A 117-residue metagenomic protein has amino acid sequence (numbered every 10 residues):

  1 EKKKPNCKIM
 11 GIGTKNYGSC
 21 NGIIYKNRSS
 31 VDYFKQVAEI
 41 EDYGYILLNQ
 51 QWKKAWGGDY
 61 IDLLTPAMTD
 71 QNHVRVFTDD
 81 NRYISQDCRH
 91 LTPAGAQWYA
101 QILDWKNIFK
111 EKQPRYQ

Functional and structural regions predicted by a protein language model:
E1-Q117: Extracellular glycan-modifying ectodomains
